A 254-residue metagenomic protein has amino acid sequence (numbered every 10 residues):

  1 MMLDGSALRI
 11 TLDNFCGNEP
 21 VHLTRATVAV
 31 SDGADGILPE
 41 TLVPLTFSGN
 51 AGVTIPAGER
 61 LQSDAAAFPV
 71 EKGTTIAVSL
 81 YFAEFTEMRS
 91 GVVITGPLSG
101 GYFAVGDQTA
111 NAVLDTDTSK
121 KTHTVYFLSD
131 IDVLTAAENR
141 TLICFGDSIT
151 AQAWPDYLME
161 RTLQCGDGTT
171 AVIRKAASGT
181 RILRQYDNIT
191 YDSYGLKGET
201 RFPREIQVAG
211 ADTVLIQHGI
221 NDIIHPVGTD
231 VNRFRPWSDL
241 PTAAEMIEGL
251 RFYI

Functional and structural regions predicted by a protein language model:
M1-F145, T150-A151, D156, Q164-G168: N-terminal secretory targeting modules
P20, A26-A29, D35, I131 (+1 more regions): Conserved SGNH/GDSL esterase-like catalytic core that processes O-acyl groups on lipids and polysaccharides
